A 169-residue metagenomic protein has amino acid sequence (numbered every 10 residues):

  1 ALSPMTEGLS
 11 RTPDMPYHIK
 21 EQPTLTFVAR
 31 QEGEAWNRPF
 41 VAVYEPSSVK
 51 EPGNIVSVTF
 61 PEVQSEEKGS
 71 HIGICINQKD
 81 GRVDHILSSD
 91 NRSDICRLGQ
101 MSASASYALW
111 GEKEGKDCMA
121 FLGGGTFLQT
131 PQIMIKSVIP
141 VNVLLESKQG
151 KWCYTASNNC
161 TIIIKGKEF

Functional and structural regions predicted by a protein language model:
A1-Q22: Trp/Gly-enriched beta-strand surface patches
F27-R38, Y44-F169: Non-catalytic terminal regions with compositionally biased, polar/charged low complexity
